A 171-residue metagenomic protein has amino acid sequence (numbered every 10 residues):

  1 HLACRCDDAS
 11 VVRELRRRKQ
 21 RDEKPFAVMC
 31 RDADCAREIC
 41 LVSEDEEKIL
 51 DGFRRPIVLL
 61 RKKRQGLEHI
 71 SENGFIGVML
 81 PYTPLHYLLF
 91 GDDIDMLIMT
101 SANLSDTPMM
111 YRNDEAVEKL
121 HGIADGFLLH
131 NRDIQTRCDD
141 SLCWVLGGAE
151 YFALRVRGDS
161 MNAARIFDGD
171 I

Functional and structural regions predicted by a protein language model:
H1-A153: Active-site-adjacent structural elements in enzyme catalytic cores
A149-I171: A short, contiguous structural element within a folded domain that forms the immediate neighborhood of a functional site
